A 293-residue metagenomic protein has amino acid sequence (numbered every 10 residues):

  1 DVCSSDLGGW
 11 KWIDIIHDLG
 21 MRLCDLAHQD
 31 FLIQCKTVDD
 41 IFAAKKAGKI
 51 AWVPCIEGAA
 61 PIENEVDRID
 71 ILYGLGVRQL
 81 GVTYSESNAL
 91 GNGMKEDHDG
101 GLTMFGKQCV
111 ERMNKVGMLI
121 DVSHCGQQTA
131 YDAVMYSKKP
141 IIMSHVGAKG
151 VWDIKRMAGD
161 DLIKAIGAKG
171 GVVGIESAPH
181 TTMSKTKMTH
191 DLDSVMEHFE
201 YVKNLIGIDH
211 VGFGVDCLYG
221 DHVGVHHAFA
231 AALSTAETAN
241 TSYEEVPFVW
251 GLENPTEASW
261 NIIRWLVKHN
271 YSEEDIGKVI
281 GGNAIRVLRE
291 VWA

Functional and structural regions predicted by a protein language model:
V2-S4: Short, small-residue-biased leader/transition segments that mark boundaries at the very start of proteins
M21-K115, L119: Active-site gating/metal-coordination segments in enzymes
T37, G76, I120, H145 (+3 more regions): Conserved, mostly hydrophobic/aromatic
D40-F42, P61-I62, E86-G91, C125-Y131 (+3 more regions): Active-site environment of divalent metal-dependent phosphoester hydrolases
N64-R78, K95-I142, K155-G171, D193-D209: Histidine/acidic residue-rich metal-binding segments in metalloenzymes
R78-S85, A168-E176, V211-V215: Non-cysteine beta-strand/loop elements that form the S-adenosyl-L-methionine
S177, I206-A231, E237, T241-L252: Short acidic/histidine-rich active-site segments
E244-A293: Mid-to-C-terminal alpha-helical segments outside catalytic/metal-binding sites
